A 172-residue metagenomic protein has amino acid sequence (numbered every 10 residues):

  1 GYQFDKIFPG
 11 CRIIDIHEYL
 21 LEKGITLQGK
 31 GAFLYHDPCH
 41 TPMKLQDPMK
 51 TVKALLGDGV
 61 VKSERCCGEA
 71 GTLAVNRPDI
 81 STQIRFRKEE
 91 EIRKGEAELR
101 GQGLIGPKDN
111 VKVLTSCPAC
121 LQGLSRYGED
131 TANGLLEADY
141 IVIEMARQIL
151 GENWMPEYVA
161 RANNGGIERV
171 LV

Functional and structural regions predicted by a protein language model:
G1-V172: Iron-sulfur cluster-binding electron-transfer modules in prokaryotic oxidoreductases
